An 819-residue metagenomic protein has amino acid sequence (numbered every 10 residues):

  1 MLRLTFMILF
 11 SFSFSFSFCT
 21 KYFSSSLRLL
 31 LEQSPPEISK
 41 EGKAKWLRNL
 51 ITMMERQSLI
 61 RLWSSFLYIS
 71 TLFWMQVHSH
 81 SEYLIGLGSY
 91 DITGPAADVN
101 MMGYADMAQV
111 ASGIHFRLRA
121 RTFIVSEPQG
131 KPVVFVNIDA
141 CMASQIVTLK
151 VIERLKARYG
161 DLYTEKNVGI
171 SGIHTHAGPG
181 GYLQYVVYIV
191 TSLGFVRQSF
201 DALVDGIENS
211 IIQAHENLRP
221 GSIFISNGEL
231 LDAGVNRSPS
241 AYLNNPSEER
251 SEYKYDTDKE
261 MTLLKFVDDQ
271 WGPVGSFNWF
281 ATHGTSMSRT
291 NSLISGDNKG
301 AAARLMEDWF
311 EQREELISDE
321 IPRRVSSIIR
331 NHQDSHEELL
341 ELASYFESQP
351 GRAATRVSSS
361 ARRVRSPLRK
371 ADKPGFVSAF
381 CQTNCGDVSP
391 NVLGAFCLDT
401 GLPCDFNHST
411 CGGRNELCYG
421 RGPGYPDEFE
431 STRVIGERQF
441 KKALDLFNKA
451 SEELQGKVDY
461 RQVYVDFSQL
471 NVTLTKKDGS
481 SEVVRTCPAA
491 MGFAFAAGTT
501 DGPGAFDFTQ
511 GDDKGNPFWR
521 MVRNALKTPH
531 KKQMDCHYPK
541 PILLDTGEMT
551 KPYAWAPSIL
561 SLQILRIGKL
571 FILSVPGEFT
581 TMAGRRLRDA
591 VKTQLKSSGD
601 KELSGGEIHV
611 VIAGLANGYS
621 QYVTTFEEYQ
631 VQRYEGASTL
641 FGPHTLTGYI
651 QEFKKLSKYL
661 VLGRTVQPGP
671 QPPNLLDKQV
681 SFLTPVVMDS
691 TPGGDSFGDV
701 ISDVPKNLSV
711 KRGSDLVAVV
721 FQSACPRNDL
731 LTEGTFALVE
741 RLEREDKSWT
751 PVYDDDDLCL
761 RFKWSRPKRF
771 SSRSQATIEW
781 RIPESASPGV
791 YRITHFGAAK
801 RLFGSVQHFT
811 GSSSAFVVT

Functional and structural regions predicted by a protein language model:
L2-L4, L9, L27-L31, L47-L50 (+2 more regions): Leucine-biased recognition of intrinsically disordered, low-complexity hydrophobic segments
R3-S15, I60-V77: Cleavable N-terminal signal peptides of Sec/SRP-targeted secreted and luminal proteins
L9, S25-S26, P35, Q333 (+1 more regions): Intrinsically disordered, low-complexity proline-rich regions
F16, L27-R28, E32-K40: Short, low-complexity, intrinsically disordered N-terminal modules that encode targeting/processing signals
Y22, Q33-S34, W46: Cationic, low-complexity basic patches in intrinsically disordered or flexible, solvent-exposed regions
I38-T52: Short, Lys/Arg-enriched N-terminal segments with co-localized hydrophobic residues within the first ~10-30 amino acids
E55, Y68, F73-T819: Non-catalytic substrate/cofactor recognition surfaces at enzyme active-site rims
